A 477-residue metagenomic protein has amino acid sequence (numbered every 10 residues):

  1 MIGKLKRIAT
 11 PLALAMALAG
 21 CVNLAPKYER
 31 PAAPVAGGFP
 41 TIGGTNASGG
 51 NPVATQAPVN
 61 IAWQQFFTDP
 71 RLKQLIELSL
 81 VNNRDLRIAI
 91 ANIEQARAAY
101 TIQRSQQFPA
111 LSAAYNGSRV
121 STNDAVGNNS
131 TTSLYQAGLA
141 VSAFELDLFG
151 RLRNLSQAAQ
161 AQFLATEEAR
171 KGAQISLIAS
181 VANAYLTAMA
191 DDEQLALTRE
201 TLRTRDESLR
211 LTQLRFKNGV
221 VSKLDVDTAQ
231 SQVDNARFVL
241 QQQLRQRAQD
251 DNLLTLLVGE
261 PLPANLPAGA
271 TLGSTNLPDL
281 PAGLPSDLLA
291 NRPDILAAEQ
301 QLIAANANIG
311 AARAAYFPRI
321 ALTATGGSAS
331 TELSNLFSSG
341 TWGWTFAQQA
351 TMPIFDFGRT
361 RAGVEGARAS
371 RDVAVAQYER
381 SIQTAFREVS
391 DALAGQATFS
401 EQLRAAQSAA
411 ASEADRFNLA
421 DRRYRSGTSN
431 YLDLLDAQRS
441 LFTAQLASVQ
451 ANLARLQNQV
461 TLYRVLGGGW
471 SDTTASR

Functional and structural regions predicted by a protein language model:
I2-V81, S156-Q160, Q241-A290, L296 (+3 more regions): Terminal intrinsically disordered/low-complexity segments used for targeting and assembly
N23, F108-A110, Q249, F317-R319: Strand-connecting loop/turn motifs
N23, Q74, L134-Q136, N183 (+3 more regions): Transmembrane beta-barrel architecture of outer-membrane proteins
N51-A54, P58-F67, L72, Y115-V141 (+4 more regions): Small/polar, glycine/serine/threonine/aspartate-rich low-complexity segments that form flexible
R87-I88, R104-S105, L146-Q174, L224 (+6 more regions): Sec/SRP-type N-terminal targeting helices
A91, Q95-A98: Membrane-embedded segments
L152, E168-L284, G395, L419-R422 (+1 more regions): Periplasmic alpha-helical coiled-coil/stalk elements that build and connect Gram-negative outer-membrane
D206-R210, N235-A264, A312, F399 (+1 more regions): Short segments within alpha-helical structural elements
